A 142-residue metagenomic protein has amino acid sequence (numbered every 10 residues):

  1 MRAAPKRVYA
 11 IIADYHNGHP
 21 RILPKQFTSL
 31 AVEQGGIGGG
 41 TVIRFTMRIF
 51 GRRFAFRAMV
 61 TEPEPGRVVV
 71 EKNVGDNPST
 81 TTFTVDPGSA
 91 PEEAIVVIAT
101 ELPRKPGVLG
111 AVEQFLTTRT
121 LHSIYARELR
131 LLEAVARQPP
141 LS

Functional and structural regions predicted by a protein language model:
M1-A4, T46-F50, T61, D86-G88 (+1 more regions): Solvent-exposed residues in well-ordered beta-strands and their adjoining turns, especially edge/terminal strands
M1-Q34, S142: Hydrophobic ligand-binding cavity/cleft-lining segments
I12, L23, V60, T100 (+2 more regions): Hydrophobic alpha-helical core bundles mediating ligand binding, dimerization, or RNAP-core interactions
R21, G35, G110, Q114: Flexible, active-site-adjacent loop/turn segments at secondary-structure boundaries
L30-N77, E93-I95, R127-S142: Glycine-rich portal/gate segments that line the openings of hydrophobic small-molecule binding cavities
V70-A126: Beta-strand/loop substructures that line and gate deep hydrophobic ligand-binding cavities in soluble
